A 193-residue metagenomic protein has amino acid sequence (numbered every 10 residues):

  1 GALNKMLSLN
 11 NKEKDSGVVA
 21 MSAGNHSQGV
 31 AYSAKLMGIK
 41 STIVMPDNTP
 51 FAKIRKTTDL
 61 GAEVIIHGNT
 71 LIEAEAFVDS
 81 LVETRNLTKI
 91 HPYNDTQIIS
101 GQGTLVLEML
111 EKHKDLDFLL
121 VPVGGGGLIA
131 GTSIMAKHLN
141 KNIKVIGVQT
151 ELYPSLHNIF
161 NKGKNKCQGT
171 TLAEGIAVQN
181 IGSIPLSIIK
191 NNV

Functional and structural regions predicted by a protein language model:
G1-V193: PLP-dependent amino-acid enzyme catalytic core
